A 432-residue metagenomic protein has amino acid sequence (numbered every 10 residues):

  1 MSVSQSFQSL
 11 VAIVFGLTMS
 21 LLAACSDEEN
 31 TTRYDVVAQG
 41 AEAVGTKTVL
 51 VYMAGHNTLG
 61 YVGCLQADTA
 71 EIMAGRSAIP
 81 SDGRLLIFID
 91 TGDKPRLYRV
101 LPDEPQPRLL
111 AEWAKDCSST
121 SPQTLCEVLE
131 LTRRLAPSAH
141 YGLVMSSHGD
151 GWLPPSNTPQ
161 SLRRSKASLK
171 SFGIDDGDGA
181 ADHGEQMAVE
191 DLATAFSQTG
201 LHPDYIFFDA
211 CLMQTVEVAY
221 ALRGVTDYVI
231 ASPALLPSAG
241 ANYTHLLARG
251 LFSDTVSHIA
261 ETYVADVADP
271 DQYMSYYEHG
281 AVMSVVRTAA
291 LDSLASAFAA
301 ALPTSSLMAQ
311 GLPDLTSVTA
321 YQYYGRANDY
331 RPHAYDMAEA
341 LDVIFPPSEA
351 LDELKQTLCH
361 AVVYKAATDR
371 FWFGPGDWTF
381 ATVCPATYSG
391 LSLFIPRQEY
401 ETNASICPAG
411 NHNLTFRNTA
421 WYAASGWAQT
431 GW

Functional and structural regions predicted by a protein language model:
M1-I13: Bacterial N-terminal signal peptides that target proteins for export
V11-L21: Bacterial N-terminal signal peptides
M19-G45: Bacterial Sec-dependent N-terminal signal peptides
D35-V37, P159, K166-W432: Terminal, contiguous helix-loop blocks that mediate binding/assembly
G40-Y61, L65-Q66, D90-D93, A114-D116 (+3 more regions): Cell-envelope and extracellular/periplasmic
G45-T48, I79-L85, A136-G142, G200-Y205 (+1 more regions): Loop/turn elements at helix/coil->beta-strand transitions in domains of secreted/extracellular proteins
Y61-K94: N-terminal carbohydrate-binding/catalytic regions of secreted carbohydrate-active enzymes
I89-L109, C117-L201, A210-C211, V216 (+1 more regions): Catalytic-core segments of thiol-dependent peptidases
